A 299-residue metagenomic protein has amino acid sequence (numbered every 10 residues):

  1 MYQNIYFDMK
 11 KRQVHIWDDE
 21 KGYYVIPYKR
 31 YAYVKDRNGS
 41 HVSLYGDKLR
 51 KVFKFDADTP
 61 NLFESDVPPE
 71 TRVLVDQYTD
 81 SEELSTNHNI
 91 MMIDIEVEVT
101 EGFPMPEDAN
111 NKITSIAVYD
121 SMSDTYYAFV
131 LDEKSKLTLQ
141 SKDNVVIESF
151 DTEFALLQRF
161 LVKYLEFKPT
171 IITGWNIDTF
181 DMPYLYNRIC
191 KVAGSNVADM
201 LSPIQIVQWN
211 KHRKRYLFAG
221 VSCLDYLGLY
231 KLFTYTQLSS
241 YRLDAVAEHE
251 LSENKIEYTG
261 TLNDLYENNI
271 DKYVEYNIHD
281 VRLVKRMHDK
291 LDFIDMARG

Functional and structural regions predicted by a protein language model:
M1-L227, Y235-G299: The two-metal-ion catalytic cores of nucleic-acid processing enzymes
K231: Catalytic cores of processing enzymes, dominated by hydrolases/peptidases, characterized by acidic/His-rich
